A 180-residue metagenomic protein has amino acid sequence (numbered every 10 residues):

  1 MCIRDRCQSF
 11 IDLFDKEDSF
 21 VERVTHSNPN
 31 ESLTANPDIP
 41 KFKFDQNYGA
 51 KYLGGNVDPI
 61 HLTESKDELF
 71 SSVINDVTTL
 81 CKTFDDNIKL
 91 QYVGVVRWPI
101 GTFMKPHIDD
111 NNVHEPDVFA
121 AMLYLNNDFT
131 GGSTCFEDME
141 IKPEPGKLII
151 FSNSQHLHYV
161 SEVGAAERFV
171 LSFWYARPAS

Functional and structural regions predicted by a protein language model:
R4-D85: Non-heme Fe(II)/2-oxoglutarate
F84-G94: A short coil-to-beta-strand element that immediately follows conserved catalytic motifs
G101-T102, N112, D117, D128-S180: Catalytic core of Fe(II)/2-oxoglutarate
